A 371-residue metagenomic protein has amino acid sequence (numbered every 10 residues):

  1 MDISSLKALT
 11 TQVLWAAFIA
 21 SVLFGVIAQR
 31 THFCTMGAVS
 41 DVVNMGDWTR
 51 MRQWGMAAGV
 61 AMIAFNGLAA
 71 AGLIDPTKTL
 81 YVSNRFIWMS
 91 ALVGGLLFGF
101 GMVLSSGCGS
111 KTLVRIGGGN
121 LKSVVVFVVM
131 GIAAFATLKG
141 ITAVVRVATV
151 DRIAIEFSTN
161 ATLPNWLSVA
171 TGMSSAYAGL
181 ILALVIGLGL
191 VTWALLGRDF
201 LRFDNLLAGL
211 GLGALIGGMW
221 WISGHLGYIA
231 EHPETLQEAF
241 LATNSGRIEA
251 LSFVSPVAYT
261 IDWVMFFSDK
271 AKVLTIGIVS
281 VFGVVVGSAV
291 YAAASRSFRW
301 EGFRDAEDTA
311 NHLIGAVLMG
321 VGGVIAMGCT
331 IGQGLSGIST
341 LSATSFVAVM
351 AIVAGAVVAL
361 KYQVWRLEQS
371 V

Functional and structural regions predicted by a protein language model:
M1-V371: Membrane-interfacial helix-loop segments of redox and metal-homeostasis proteins, especially TM-loop-TM junctions
